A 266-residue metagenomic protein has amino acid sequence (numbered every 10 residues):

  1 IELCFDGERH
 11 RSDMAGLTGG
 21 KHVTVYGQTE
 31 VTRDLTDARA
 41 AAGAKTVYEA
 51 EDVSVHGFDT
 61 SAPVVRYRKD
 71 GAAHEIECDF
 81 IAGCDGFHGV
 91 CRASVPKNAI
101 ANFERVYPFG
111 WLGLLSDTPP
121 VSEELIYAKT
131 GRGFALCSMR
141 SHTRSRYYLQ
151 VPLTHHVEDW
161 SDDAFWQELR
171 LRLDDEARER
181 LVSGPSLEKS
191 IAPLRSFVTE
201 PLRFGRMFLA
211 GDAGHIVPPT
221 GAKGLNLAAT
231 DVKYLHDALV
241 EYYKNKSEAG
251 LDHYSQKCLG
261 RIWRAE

Functional and structural regions predicted by a protein language model:
I1, E49, L173-E188, K246-H253 (+1 more regions): Acidic/histidine metal-binding catalytic segments
I1-A42, V47-A50, S54-T60, E266: Active-site-adjacent segment of FAD-dependent monooxygenases/related oxidoreductases
G16-T18, L149-L153, A213-G214, T220: Short, histidine-centered active-site or binding-site loop motifs used for metal coordination, general acid-base
V25-T29, D159, N226-A229: Short, solvent-exposed loop/helix junctions and linker helices that flank or host conserved functional motifs
D34, V90-C91, A229, R264: Phosphate- and divalent-cation-binding pockets in alpha/beta enzyme and binding domains that engage nucleotide-derived
D37, A42-L194, T199: Conserved FAD-binding catalytic core of PHBH/FMO-like flavoproteins
G83, I191-E266: Conserved mid-domain beta->alpha element of the FAD-binding
